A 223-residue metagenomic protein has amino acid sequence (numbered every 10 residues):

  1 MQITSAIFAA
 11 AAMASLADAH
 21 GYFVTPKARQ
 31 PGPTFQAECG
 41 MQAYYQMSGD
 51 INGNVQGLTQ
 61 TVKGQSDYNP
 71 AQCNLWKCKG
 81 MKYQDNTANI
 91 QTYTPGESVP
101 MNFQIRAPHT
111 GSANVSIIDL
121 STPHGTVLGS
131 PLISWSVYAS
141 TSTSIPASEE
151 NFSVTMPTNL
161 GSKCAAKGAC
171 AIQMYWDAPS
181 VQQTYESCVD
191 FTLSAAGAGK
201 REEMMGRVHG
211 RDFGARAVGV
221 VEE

Functional and structural regions predicted by a protein language model:
M1-V24, R207-E223: Fungal secretory targeting signals
H20-L128: N-terminal "mature-chain" segments and other terminal, solvent-exposed stretches
G96-S98, T110, E149, A165-A169: Extracellular Ig-like/FN3 beta-sandwich strand-entry sites
S98-P100, N151, E186: Intrinsic-disorder/low-complexity, polar/charged segments enriched in Ser/Thr/Lys/Arg/Asp/Glu/Gln
S116-I118, M156-V181: Internal, hydrophobic beta-strand segments that form the core of beta-sheet-rich folds
G129-S144: Solvent-exposed serine/threonine-rich low-complexity stretches and specific carbohydrate-binding patches
S140-K163: A beta-strand/beta-hairpin structural motif
Q182-E202: Short beta-strand elements
